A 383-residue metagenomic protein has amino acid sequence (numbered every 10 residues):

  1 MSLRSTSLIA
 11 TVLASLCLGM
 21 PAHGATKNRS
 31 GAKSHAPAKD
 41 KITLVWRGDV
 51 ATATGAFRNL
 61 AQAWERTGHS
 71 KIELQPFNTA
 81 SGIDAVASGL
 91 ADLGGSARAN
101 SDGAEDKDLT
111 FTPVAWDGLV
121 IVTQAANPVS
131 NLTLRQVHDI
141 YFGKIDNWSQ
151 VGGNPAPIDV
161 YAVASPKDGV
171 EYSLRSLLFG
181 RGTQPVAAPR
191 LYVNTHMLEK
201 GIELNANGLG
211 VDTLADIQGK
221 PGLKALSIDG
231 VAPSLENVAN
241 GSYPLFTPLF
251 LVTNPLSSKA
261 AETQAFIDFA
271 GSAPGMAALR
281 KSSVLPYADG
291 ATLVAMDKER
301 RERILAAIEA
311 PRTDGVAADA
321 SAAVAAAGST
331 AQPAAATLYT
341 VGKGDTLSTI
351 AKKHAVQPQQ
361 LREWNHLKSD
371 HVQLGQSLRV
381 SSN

Functional and structural regions predicted by a protein language model:
M1-I9: Bacterial N-terminal signal peptides that target proteins for export
A10-C17: Bacterial N-terminal signal peptides
M20-G24: Sec/Tat signal peptide C-region and signal peptidase I cleavage site
A25-L90, G94-N100, A104-A115, V122-A334: Exported/periplasmic ABC-transporter solute-binding proteins
N147-W148, L347-S348, K368: Short beta-strands and strand-coil junctions in structured, solvent-facing domains, enriched
I267, L338-Y339, R362: Generic hydrophobic alpha-helical scaffold/packing signal
T330-P358, V372-S377, S382: Primarily a LysM-type cell-wall glycan-binding module
E363-H371: Extracytoplasmic
